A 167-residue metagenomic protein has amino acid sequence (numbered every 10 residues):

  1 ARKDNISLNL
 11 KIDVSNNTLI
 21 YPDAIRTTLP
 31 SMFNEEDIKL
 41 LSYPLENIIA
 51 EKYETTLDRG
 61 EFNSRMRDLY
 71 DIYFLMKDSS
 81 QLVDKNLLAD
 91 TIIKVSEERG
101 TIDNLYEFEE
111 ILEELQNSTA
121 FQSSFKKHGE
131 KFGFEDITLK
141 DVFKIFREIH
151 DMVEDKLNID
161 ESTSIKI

Functional and structural regions predicted by a protein language model:
A1-I167: Structured mid-to-C-terminal alpha-helical surface segments
